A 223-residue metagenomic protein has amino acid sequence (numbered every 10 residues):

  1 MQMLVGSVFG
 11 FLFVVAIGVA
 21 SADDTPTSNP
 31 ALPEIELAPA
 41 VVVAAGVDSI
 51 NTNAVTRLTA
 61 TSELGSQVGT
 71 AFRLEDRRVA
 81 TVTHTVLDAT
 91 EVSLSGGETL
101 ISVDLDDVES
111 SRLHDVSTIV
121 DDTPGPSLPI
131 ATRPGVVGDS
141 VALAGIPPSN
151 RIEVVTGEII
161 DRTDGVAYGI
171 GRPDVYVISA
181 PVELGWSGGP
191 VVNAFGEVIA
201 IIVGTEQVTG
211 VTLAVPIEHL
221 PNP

Functional and structural regions predicted by a protein language model:
L4-G18: Hydrophobic membrane-insertion alpha-helices, especially the h-region of bacterial N-terminal signal peptides
S21-R73, R78-T83, T90-S93: N-terminal activation segment of mature serine protease catalytic domains
V41-V47, D106, P129-A131, V141 (+3 more regions): Intrinsically disordered, low-complexity boundary segments flanking structured domains
N51-L64, S117-S127, I152-P223: Active-site region of chymotrypsin-like
V55, L64-V68, E75-E153: Conserved active-site neighborhood of the chymotrypsin/trypsin-like protease fold
